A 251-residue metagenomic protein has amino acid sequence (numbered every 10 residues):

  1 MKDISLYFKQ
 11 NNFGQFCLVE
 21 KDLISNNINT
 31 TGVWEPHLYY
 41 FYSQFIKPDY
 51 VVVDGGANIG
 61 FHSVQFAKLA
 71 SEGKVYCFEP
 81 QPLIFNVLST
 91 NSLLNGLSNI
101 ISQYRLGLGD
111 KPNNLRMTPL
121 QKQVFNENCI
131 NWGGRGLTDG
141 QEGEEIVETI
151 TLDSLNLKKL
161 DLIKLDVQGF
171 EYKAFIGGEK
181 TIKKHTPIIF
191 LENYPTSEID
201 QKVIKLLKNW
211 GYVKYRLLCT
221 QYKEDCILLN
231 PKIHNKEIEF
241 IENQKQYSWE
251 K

Functional and structural regions predicted by a protein language model:
M1-K251: Phosphate/nucleotide-binding beta-alpha loop and adjacent structural elements of enzyme active sites
